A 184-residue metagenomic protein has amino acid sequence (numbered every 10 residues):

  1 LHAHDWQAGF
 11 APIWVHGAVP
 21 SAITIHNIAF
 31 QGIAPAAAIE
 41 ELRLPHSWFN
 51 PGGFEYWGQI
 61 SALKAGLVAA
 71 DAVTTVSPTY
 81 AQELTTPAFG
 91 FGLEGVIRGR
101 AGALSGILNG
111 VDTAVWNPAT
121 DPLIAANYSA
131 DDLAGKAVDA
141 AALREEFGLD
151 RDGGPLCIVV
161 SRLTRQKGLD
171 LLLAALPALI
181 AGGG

Functional and structural regions predicted by a protein language model:
L1-G184: Catalytic cores of nucleotide-sugar-dependent glycosyltransferases that transfer UDP/GDP/TDP-activated
